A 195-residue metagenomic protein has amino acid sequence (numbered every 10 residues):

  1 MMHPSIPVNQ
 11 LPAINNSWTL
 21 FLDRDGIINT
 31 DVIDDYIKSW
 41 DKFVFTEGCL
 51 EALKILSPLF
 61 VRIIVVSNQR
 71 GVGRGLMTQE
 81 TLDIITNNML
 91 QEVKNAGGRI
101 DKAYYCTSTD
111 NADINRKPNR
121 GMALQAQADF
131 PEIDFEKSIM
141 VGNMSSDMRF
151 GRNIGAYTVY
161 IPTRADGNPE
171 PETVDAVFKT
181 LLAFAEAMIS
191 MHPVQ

Functional and structural regions predicted by a protein language model:
M2-I64: Active-site neighborhood of HAD-like aspartate-dependent phosphohydrolases
M2-L20, E80, I84-K102, D110-M140 (+1 more regions): Asp-based, Mg2+/Mn2+-dependent phosphohydrolase catalytic module
D25, R70, R74, V141: Short glycine-rich loop/turn motifs that provide flexible caps or phosphate-binding loops at active sites
I28-E47, V72-T81, N95-G98, S108 (+1 more regions): Metal-dependent phosphoesterase signature
D31, N68, T163-R164: Histidine-centered beta-alpha loop that forms part of the nucleotide-sugar donor binding/catalytic region in diverse
C49, L53-M89, K102-A112, G151: Substrate-recognition element of Asp-dependent hydrolases with the DxDx(T/V) motif
